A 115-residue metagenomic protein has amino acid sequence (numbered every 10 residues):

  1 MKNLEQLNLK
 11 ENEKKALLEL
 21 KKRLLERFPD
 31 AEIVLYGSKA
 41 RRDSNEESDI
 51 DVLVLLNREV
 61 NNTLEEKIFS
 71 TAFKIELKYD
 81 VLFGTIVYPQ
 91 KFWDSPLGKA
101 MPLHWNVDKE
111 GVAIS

Functional and structural regions predicted by a protein language model:
M1-E32, A40-E46, N57-S115: Catalytic core of pol beta-like nucleotidyltransferases
D49-L55: Short, aliphatic-rich beta-strand segments
